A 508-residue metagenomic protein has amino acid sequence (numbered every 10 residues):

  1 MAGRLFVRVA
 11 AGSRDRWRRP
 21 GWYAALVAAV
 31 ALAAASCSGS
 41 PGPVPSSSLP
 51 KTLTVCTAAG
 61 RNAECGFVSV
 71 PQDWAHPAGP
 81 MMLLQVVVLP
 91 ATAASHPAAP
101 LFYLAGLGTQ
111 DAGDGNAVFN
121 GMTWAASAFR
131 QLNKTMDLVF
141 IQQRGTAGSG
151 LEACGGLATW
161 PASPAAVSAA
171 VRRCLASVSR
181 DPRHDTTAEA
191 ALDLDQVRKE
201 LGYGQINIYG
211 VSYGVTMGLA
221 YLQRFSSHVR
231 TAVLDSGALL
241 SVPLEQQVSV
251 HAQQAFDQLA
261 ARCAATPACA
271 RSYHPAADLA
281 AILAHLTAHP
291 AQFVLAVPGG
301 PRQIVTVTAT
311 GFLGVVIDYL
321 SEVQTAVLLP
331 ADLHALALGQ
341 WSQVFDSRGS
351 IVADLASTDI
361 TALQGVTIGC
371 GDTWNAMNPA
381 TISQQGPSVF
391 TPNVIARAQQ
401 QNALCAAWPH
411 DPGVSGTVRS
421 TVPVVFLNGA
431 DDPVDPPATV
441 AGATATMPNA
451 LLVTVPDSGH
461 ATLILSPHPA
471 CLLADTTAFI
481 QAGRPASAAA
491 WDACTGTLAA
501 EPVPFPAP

Functional and structural regions predicted by a protein language model:
R4-A25: Bacterial N-terminal signal peptides that target proteins for export
L26-L32: Hydrophobic helical h-region of N-terminal Sec-dependent signal peptides in bacterial secretory/periplasmic proteins
A34-S36: C-terminal motif of bacterial Sec signal peptides marking the signal peptidase cleavage site
S38-S40: Bacterial signal peptide processing site
G42-T310, T367-P508: Gly/Pro-rich cap/lid or specificity-loop segments adjacent to the active site
V294-V315, L320-T325, L355-Q364: Structural motif
D318-H334, N375-A380, R484: Short helix-capping/linker segments at secondary-structure and domain boundaries
W341-A376: Long, low-complexity segments enriched in small/aliphatic residues
